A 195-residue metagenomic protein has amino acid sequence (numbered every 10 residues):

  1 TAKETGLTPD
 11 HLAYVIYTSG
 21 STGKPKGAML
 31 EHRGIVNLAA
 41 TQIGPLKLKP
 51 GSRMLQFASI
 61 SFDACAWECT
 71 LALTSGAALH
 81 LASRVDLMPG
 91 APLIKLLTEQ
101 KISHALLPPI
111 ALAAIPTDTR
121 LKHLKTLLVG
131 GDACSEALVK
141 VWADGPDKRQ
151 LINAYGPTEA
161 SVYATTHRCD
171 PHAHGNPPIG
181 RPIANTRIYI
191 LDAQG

Functional and structural regions predicted by a protein language model:
T1-G195: Motif- and composition-driven signal specific to adenylation
